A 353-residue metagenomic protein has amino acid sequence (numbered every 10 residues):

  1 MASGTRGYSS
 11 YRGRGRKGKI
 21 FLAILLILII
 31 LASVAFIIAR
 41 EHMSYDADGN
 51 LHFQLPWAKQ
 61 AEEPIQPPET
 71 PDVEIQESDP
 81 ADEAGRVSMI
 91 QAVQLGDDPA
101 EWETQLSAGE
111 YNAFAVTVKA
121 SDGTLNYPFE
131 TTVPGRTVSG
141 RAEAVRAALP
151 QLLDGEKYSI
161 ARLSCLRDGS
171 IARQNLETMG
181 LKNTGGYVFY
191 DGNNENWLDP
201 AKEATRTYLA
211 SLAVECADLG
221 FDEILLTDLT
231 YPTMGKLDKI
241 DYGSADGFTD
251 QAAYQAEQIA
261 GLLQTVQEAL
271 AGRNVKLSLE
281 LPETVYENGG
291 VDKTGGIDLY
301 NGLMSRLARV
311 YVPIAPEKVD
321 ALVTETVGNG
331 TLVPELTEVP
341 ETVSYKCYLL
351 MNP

Functional and structural regions predicted by a protein language model:
M1-G18: N-terminal Lys/Arg-rich, disordered targeting/topogenic segments
I38-A47, L299-P353: Substrate-binding cleft of secreted/luminal carbohydrate-active enzymes
H42-M89: N-terminal, intrinsically disordered, polar/charged segments of Gram-positive cell-envelope systems that serve as
E83-Q94, L166-V214: Active-site-adjacent "subsite" loops/lids of carbohydrate-active enzymes
Q94, I160-R167, L225-D228, A252-G296 (+3 more regions): Aromatic-lined carbohydrate-recognition surfaces of secreted/lumenal glycan-active proteins
P99-L125, E215-T227, G302-Y311: Catalytic domains of carbohydrate-active enzymes, especially glycoside hydrolases
A113, R141-F189: Glycine-rich, aromatic-flanked loop segments that form ligand/cofactor-binding clefts across common enzyme folds
P128-R136, D168-F189, P232-D246: Aromatic- and acidic-residue-enriched segments that line the glycan-binding/catalytic groove of carbohydrate-active
